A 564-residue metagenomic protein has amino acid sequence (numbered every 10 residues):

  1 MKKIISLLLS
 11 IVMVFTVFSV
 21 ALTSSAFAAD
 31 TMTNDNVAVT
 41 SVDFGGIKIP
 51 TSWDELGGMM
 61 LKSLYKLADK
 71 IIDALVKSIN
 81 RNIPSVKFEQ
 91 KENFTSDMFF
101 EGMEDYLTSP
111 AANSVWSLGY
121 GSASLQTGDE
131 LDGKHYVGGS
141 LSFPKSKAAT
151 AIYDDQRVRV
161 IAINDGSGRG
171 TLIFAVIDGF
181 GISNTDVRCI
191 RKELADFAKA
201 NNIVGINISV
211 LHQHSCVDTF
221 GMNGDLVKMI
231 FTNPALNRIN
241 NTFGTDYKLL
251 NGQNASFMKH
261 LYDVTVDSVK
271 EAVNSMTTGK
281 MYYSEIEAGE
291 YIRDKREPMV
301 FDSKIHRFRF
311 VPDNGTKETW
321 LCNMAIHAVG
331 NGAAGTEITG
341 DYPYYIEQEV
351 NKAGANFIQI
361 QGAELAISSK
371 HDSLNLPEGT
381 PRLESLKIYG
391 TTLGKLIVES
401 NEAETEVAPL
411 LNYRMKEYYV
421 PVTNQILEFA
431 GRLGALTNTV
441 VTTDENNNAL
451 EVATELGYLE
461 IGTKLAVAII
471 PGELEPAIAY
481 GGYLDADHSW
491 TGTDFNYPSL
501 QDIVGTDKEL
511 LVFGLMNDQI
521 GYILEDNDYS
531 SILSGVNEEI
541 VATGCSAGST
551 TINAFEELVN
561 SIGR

Functional and structural regions predicted by a protein language model:
M1-L8: Positively charged n-region of N-terminal signal peptides that target proteins for export
F15-T33: Sec-dependent signal peptide cleavage junction
N34-S209, Q213-I388, N401-R564: Conserved beta-alpha junction segments in alpha/beta enzyme cores
S268, G394-I397: Mature extracellular catalytic domain of secreted serine hydrolases with alpha/beta-hydrolase catalytic cores
